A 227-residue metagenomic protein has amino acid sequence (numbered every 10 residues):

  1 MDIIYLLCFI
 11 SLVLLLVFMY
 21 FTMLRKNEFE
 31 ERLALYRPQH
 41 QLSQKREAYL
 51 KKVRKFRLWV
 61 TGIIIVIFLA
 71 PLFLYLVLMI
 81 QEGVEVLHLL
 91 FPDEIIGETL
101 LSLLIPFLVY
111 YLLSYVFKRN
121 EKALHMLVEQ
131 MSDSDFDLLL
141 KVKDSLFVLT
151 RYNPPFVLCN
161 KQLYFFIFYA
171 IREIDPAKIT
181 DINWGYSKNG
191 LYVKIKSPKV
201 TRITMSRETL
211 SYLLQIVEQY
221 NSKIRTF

Functional and structural regions predicted by a protein language model:
M1, L89-F91, I95-I96, D137-L140 (+5 more regions): Hydrophobic transmembrane signal anchors and adjacent membrane-proximal interface regions, especially in viral
M1-S134, R151, F227: Eukaryotic intrinsically disordered, low-complexity regulatory linkers and tails enriched in Ser/Thr/Pro
Y111-R172, D181-N183: N-terminal recruitment modules of adaptor/scaffold proteins
H125-L138, D181-F227: Acidic, Ser/Thr- and proline-rich intrinsically disordered linker/docking segments of eukaryotic scaffolds
A170-E173, K199-T201: Short, surface-exposed beta-strand-loop junctions and turns on beta-sheet-rich folds
R172-D175, Y192: Domain-scale macromolecular recognition modules
